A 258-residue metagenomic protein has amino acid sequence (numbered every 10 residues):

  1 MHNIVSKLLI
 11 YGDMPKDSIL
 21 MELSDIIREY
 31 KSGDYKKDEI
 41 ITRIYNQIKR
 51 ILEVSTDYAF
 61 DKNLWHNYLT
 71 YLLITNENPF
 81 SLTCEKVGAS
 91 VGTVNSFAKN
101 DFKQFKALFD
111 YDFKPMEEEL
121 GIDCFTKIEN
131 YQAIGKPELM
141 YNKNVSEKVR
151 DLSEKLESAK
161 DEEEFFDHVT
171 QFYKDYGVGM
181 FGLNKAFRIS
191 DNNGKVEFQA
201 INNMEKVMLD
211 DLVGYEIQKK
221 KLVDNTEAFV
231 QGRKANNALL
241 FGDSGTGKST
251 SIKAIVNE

Functional and structural regions predicted by a protein language model:
M1-E157: Intrinsically disordered, low-complexity N-terminal extensions of AAA+/P-loop NTPases that precede the structured
Y58, N95, M208-E216, F241-G245: Short, charged/polar micro-motifs that form catalytic or ligand-binding hotspots
A133-F198: Interdomain "pre-motor" coupling segment immediately N-terminal to P-loop NTPase/helicase cores
S153-L156, E197-K220: Dynamic helix-loop-helix/coil hinge segments at AAA+ ATPase domain boundaries and subdomain interfaces
K174, V230-K234, V256: Hydrophobic/aromatic-lined pockets within catalytic cores
A200-N203, E227-A235: Phosphate-binding P-loop
I217-Q231: Pre-Walker A adenine-sensing motif
N237-E258: Walker A/P-loop
